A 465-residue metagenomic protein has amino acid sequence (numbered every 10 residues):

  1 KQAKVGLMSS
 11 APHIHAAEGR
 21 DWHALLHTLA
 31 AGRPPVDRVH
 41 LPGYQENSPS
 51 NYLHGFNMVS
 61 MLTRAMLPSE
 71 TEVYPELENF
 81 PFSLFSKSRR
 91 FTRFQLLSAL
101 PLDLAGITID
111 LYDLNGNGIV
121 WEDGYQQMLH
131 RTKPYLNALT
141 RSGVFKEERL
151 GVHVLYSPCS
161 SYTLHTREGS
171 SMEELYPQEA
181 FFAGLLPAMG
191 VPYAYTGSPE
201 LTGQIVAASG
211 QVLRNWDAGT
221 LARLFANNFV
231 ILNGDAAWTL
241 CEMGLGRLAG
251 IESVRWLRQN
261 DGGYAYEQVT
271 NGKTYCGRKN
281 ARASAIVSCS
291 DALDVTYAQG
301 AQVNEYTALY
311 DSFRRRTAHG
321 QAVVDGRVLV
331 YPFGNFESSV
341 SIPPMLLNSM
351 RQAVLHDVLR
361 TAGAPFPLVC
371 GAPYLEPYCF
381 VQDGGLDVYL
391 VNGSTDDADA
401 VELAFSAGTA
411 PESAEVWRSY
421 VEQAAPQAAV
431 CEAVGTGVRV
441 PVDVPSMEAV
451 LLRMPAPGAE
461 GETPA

Functional and structural regions predicted by a protein language model:
A3, L104, M189-P192, F229: Short aromatic/hydrophobic-glycine micro-motifs
A3-Y176, Y266-S290, Y306-D311, R316-H319 (+3 more regions): Hydrophobic targeting/anchoring helices
W22-L26, F182, E242-L248: Short, aromatic/basic amphipathic alpha-helical patches
L26-H27, S60-R64, L96, E179 (+3 more regions): Short amphipathic alpha-helical segments and helix-helix/interface helices
L53-F56, Y193, G197-S198, S209-P464: A conserved amphipathic helix/loop scaffold that creates a polar/acidic microenvironment used either to coordinate
S170-Y195: Short helix-loop-beta junction
E200-V206: Short acidic/histidine-rich motifs immediately flanking catalytic phosphotransfer sites in two-component signaling
